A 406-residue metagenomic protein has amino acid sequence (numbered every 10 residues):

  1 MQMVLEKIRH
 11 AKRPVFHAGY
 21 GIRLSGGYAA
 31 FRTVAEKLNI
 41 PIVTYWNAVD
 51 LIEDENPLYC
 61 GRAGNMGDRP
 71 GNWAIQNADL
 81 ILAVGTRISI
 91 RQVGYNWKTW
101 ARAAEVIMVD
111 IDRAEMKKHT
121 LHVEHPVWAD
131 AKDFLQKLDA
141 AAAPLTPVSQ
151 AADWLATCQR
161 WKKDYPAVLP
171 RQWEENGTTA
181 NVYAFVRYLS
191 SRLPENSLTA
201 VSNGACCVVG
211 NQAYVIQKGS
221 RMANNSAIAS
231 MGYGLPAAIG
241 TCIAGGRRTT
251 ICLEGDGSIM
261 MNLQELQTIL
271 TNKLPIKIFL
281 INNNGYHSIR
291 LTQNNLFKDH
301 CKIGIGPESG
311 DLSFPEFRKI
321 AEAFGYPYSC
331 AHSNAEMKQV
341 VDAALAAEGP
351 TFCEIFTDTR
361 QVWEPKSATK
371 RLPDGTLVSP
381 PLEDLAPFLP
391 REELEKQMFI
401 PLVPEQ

Functional and structural regions predicted by a protein language model:
M1-V15, V34, I75-N77, Y188-E195 (+2 more regions): Glycine-rich phosphate/diphosphate-binding loops that line cofactor/substrate pockets in enzymes
V15, R23-E36: Glycine-rich phosphate/diphosphate-binding loop of Rossmann-like nucleotide-binding domains
R32-L38, V93-R113, G219, P365-P381: A short, gly/pro- and small-residue-rich
I40-N47, I107-D110, I278-N282: Short internal beta-strands
A48-T157, V341, L345, E364: Glycine-rich, acidic loop regions that bind phosphate or pyrophosphate groups
N65, N72, M116-H119, P126-W128 (+3 more regions): Thiamine diphosphate
Q159-P236, T241: Active-site diphosphate/adenylate-binding microenvironment
